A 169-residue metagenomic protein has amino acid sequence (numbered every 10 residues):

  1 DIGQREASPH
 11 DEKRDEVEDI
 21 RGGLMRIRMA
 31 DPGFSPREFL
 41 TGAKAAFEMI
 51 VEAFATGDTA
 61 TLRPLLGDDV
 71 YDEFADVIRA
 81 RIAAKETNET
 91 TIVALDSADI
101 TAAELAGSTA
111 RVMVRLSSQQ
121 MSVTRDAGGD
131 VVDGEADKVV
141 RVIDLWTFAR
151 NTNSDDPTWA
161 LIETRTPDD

Functional and structural regions predicted by a protein language model:
D1-I20, T109-M113, R125-D169: Short beta-strand edge/turn micro-motifs at domain boundaries
G3-V93: Core segments of small alpha/beta cavity-forming domains
M25-R28, S35, S122, D133 (+1 more regions): Generic, ordered loop/turn and secondary-structure boundary motif
G42, R63, E89-I92, A102-A106 (+1 more regions): Replace "in large, NTP-powered and nucleic-acid-processing enzymes" with "in large, NTP-powered factors and other
F47, F54, I78, I82-K85 (+3 more regions): Conserved NTP-handling cores and scaffolds of large molecular machines
D76-A83, V93-A98, A127-V131, V142-D144: Short amphipathic alpha-helical surface micro-motifs
E86-A127: Surface-exposed, charged secondary-structure patches
